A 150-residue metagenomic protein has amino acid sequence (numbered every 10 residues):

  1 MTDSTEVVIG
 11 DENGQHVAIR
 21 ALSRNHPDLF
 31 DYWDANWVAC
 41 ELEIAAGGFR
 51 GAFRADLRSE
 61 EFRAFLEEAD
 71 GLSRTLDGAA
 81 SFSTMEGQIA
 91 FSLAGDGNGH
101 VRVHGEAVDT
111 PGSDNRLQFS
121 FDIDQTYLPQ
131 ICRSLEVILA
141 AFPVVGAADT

Functional and structural regions predicted by a protein language model:
M1-G51, A55-L57, L128-P129, I138-T150: Charged, alpha-helix-forming regions
N13-Q15, G47-G51, G87, G99 (+1 more regions): Short acidic/polar mixed-charge low-complexity motifs
H26-D31, R74-D96, G146-T150: DNA polymerase processivity clamps
Y32-A39, S81, Q88-N115: Intrinsic, low-complexity N-terminal interaction/targeting segments
I44-G48, S59-E61, A107-P111, I123-Q125: Beta-strand elements of well-folded, non-transmembrane domains
G51-F62, T75, A80-T84: Hydrophobic alpha-helical segments that drive targeting, anchoring, or assembly
F62-A69, I131, L135: Short, structured motif recognition centered on aromatic/hydrophobic residues
V108-T150: Mixed-charge, glycine-accented linear interaction segment located at domain edges/termini
